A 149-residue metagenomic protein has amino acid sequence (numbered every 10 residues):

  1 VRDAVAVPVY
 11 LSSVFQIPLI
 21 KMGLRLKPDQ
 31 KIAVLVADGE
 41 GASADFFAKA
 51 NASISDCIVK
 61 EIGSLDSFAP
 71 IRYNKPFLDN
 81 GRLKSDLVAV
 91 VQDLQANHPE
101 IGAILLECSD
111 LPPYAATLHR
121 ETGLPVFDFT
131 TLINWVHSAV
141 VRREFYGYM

Functional and structural regions predicted by a protein language model:
R2-A6, L94-G102: Short, surface-exposed connector motifs at secondary-structure boundaries
R2-L24, H119-H137: Short, acidic/small-residue loops that bind anionic groups at enzyme active sites
V7, L26-K31, F68-F77: Small-residue-enriched flexible segments
Q16-P18, D38-A42, P112, I133-N134: Short, catalytically relevant binding-site loops at active-site mouths
G23-G63, R142-M149: Short, glycine-/small-residue-rich phosphate/pyrophosphate-handling segment
A33, I101-S109: Periplasmic-binding protein-like
E40-H98: Active-site rim beta-loop-alpha module in soluble metabolic enzymes
E107, L111-P113, T117, F127-M149: C-terminal functional extensions of proteins
